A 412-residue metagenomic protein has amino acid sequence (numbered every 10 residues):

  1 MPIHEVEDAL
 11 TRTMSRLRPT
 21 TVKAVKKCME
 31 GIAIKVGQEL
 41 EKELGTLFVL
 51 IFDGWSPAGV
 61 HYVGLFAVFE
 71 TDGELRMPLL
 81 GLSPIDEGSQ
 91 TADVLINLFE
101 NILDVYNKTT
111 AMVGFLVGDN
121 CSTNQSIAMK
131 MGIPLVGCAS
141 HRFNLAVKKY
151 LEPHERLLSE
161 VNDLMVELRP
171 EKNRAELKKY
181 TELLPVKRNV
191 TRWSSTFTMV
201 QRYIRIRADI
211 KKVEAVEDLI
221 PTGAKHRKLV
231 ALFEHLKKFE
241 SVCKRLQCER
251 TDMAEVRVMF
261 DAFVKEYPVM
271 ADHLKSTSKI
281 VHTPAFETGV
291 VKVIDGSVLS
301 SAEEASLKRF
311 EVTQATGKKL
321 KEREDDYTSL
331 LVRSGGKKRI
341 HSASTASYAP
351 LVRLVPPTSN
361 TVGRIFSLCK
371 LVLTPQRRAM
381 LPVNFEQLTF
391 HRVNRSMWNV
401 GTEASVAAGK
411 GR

Functional and structural regions predicted by a protein language model:
M1-R412: Short alpha-helical patches at protein termini and domain edges that function as localization/binding signals
